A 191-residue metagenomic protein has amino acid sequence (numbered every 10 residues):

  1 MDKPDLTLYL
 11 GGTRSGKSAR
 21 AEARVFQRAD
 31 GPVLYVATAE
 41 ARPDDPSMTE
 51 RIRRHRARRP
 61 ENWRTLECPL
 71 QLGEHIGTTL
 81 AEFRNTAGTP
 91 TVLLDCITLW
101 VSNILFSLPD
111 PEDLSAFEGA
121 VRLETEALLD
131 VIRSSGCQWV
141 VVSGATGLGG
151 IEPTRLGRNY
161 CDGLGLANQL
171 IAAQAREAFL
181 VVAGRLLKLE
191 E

Functional and structural regions predicted by a protein language model:
M1-A19, A23-Q27, L34-V36, N168-E191: Charged, low-complexity C-terminal accessory regions
T7-E82: Conserved P-loop
L8, T91-L93, V140-V142: Structural motif
A21, H55, L93, G144 (+1 more regions): Residue-level signal for inorganic ion chemistry
R28-D30, R58-P60, A87, S134-G136 (+1 more regions): Short, well-ordered coil/turn elements that cap or connect secondary structure elements
G31-L34, P90, Q138, E177: Residues at the starts of beta-strands that form the adenosine-phosphate
N62-A120: Helix-adjacent hinge/juxtasegments
L70, V101-E191: Replace "adjacent to P-loop NTPase cores in ATP/GTP-dependent enzymes" with "adjacent to NTP-binding cores
